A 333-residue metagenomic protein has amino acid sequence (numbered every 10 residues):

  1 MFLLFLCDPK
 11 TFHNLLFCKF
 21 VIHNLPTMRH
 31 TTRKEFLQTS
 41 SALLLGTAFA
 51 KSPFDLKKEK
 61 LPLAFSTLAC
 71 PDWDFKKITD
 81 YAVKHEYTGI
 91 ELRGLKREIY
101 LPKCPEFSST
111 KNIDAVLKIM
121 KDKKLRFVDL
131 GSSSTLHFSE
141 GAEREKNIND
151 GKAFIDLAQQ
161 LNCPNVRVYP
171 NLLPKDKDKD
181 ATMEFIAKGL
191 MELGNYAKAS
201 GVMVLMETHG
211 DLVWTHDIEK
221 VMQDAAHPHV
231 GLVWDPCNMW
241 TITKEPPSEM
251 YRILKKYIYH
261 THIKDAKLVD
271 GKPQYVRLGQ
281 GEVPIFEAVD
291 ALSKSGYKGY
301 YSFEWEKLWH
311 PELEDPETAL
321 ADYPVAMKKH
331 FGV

Functional and structural regions predicted by a protein language model:
M1-T31: N-terminal secretory signal peptides
K19, E35, S40-P53, K77-T79 (+4 more regions): Active-site acidic/histidine proton-transfer and metal-coordination neighborhood in alpha/beta enzyme cores
R29-A64, W73-V83, T88, W214-V333: Histidine-acidic metal/acid-base catalytic patches
A69-P71, G94-K96, S134-L136, P170-P174 (+4 more regions): Active-site-proximal loop/turn and secondary-structure-junction residues that shape catalytic pockets, frequently
E91, D129-G131, R167, L205 (+2 more regions): Conserved beta-strand positions in the central sheet of alpha/beta enzyme cores
R93-A115, N171-K177: Glycine-rich, proline-tolerant flexible connector loops at the mouths of alpha/beta enzymes
E98-K103, L136-E140, P174-D178, W240-I242 (+2 more regions): A short acidic, helix-capping loop that chelates divalent metal ions and anchors anionic groups
C104-N112, A142-D150, K177-K188, V213 (+3 more regions): Alpha-helix N-cap and loop-to-helix initiation/capping positions
